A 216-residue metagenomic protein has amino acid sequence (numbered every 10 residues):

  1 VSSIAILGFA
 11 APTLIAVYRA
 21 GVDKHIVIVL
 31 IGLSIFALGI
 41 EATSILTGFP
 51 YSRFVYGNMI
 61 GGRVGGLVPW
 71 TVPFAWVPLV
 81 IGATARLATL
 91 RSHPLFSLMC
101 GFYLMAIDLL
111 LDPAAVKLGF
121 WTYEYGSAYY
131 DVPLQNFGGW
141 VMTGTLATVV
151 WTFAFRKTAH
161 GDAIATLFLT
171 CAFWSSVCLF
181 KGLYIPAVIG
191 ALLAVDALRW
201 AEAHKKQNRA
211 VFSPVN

Functional and structural regions predicted by a protein language model:
V1-N216: Aromatic-rich, lipid-facing transmembrane alpha helices and their immediate juxtamembrane interface loops in integral
